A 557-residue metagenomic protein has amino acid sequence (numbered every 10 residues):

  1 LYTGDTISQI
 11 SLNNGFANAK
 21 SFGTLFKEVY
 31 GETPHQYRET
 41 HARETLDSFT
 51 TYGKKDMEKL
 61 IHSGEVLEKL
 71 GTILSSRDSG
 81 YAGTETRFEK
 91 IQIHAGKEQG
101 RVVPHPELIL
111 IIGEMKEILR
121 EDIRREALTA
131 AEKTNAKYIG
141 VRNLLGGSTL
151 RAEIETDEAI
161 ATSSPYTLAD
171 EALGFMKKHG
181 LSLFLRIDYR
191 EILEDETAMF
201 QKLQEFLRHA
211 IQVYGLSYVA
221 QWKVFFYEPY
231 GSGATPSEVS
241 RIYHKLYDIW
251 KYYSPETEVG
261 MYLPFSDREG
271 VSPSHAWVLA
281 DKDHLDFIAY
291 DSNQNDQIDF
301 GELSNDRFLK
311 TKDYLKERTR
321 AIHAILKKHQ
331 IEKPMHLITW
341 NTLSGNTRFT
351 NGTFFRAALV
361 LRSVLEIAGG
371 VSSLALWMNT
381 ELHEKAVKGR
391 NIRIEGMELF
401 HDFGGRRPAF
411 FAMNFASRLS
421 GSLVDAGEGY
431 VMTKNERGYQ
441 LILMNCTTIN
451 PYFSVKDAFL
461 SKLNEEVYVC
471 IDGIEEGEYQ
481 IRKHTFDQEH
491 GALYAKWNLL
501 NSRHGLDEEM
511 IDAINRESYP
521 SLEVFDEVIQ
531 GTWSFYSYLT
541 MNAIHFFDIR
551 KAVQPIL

Functional and structural regions predicted by a protein language model:
T3-G4, G15: Flexible coil/turn residues that form the inter-helical turn or adjacent wing/linker of helix-turn-helix
D5, F26-Y37: A secondary-structure capping/hinge motif
I10-A17, F22, F26: Append "Primarily bacterial transcriptional regulators
S21-T24, Q36-K223, S237-L263, H329-I331 (+2 more regions): Non-catalytic accessory regions flanking glycosidase/transglycosidase catalytic cores in CAZymes
I111-M115, L144, D188-R190, Y227-P229 (+4 more regions): Active-site beta-loop-alpha junctions enriched in small/polar residues
S148-T149, I192-E194, G231-G233, R268-E269 (+4 more regions): Short catalytic/ligand-binding loop motif for oxyanion handling, primarily in non-cytosolic enzymes, centered on
A220, P236-L374, I392: Noncatalytic carbohydrate-binding groove/subsite architecture in carbohydrate-active enzymes
E332, T339-E428, T433-G438: C-terminal active-site-proximal or functional interface alpha/beta core segments in diverse enzymes
